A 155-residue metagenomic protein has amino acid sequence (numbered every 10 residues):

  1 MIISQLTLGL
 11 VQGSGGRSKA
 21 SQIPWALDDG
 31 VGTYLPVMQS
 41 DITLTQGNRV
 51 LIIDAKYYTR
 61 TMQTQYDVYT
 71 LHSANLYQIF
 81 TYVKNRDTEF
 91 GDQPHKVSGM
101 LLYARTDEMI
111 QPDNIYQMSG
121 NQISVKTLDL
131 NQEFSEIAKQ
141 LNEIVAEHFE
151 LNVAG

Functional and structural regions predicted by a protein language model:
M1-G155: Catalytic core segments in nucleotide and nucleic-acid processing enzymes
